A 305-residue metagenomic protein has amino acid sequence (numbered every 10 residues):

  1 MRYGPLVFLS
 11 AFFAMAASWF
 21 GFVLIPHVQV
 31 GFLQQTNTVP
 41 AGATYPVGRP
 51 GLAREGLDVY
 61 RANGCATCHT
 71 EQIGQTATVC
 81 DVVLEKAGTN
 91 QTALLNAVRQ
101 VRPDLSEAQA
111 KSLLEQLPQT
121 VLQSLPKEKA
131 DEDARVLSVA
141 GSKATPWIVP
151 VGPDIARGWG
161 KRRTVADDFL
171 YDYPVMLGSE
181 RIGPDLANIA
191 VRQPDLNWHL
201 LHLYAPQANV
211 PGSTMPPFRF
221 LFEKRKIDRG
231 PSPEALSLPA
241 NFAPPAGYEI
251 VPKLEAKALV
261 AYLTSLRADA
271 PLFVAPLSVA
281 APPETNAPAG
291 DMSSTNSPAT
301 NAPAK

Functional and structural regions predicted by a protein language model:
M1-R49, V260-P298, A304-K305: Post-cleavage N-terminal segment of exported redox proteins
Y3, C80-V83, A97-D133, V139-V149 (+3 more regions): Axial heme c-ligation environment in periplasmic c-type cytochrome domains
V28-Q29, N63-T67, Q72, T76 (+4 more regions): A generic secondary-structure signal for well-formed alpha-helical elements
Q35-R61, I73-C80, A87-T92, N96-A97 (+8 more regions): Electrostatic cytochrome c docking/interface patches
P50-A66, E85, A243-K257, A270-S278: Sequence context surrounding c-type heme c attachment/ligation sites in exported
G56, A62-Q72, G141-T145, R163 (+3 more regions): The canonical Cys-X-X-Cys-His
T67-Q72, A144-W147, G212-P217, A270-V279: Surface-exposed patches in mature extracellular/periplasmic domains of secreted proteins
Q91, L95-R99, D131, L196-L200 (+3 more regions): An amphipathic alpha-helix signature
